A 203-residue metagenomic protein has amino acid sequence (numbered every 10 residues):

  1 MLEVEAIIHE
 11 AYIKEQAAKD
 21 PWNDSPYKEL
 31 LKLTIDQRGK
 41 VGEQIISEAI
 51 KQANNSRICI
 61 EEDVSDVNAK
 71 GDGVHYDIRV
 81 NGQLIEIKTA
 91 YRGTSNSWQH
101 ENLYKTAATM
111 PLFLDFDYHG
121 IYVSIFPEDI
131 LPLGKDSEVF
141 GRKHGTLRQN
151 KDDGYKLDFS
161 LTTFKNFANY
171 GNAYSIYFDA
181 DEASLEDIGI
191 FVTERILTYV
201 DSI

Functional and structural regions predicted by a protein language model:
M1-N81, T89-I203: Nucleic-acid endonuclease domains
